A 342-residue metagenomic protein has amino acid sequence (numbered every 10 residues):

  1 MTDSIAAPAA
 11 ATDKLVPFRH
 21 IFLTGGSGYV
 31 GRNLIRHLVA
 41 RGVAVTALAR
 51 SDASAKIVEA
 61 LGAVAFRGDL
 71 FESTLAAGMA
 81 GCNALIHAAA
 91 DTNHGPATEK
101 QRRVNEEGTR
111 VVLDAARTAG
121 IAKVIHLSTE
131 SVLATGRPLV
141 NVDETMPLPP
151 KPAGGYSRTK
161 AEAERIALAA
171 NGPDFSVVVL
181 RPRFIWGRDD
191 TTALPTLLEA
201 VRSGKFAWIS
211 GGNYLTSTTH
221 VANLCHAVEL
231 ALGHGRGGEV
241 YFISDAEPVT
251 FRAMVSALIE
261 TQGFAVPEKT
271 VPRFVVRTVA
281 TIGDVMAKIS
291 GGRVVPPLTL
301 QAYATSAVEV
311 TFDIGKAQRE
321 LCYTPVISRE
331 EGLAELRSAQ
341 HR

Functional and structural regions predicted by a protein language model:
T2-A11, H20, F312-E320, T324-R342: Amphipathic terminal alpha-helices
I21-R41: N-terminal Rossmann NAD(P)H-binding glycine-rich loop of SDR-like oxidoreductase domains
T24, G187, I209-Y214, Y241-P248 (+3 more regions): Glycine-rich Rossmann NAD(P)(H)-binding loop
A53-E59, A63-E107, V111, A115 (+1 more regions): NAD(P)H-binding glycine-rich loop region in Rossmannoid oxidoreductase-like domains and their noncatalytic homologs
R103, P138-I185, F206-W208: Catalytic helix-loop patch of NAD(P)-dependent Rossmann-fold dehydrogenases
E107, V111-G155: Conserved Rossmann-fold NAD(P)-dependent oxidoreductase catalytic core, especially the SDR/UDP-sugar
E162-A163, T191-T196, S210-L232, G238-F242: Substrate-positioning beta->alpha
L230-P296, I314, E330-R337: Mid/C-terminal beta-alpha module of Rossmann-like enzyme folds, strongest in SDR-family dehydrogenases/epimerases
